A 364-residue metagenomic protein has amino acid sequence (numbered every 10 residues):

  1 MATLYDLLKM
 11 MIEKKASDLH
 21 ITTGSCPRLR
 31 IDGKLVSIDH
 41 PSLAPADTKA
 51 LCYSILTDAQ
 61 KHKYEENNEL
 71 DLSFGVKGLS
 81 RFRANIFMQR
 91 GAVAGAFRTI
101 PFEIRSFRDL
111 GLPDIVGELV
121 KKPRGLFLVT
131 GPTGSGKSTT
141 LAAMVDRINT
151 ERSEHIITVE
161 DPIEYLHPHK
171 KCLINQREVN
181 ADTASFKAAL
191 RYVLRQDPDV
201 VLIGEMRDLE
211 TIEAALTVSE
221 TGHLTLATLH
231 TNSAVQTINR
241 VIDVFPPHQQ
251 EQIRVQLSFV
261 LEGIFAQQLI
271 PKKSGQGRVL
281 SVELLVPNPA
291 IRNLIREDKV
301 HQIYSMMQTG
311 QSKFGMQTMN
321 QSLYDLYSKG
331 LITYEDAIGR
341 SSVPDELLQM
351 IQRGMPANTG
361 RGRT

Functional and structural regions predicted by a protein language model:
M1-T364: Short, flexible helix-loop junctions that flank or precede catalytic/ligand sites
